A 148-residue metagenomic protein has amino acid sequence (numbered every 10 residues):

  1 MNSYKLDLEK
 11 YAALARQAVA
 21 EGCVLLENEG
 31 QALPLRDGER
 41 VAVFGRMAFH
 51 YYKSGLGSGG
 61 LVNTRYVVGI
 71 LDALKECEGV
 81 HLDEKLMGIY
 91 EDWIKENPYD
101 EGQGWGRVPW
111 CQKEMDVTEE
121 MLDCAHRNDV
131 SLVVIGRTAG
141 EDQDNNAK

Functional and structural regions predicted by a protein language model:
M1-K148: C-terminal non-catalytic regions of proteins with extracellular/luminal or membrane-system context
